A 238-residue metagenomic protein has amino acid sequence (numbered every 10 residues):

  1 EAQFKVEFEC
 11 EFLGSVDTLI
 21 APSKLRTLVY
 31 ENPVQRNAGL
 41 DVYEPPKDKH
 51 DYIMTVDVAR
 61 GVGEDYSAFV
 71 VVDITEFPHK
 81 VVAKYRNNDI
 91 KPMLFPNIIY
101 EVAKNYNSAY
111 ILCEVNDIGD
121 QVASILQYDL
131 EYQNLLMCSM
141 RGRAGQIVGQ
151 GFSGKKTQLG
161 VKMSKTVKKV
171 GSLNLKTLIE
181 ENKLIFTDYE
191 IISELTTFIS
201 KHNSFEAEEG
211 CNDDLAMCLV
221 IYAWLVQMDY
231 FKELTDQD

Functional and structural regions predicted by a protein language model:
E1-V56: ATPase catalytic-site recognition across NTP-hydrolyzing enzymes
F4, G14-T18, N105-S108, E181-D188 (+2 more regions): Intrinsically disordered or highly flexible coil/loop and linker segments, enriched in small and charged/polar residues
F12, R26-V29, V58-V62, D73-E76 (+2 more regions): Short, flexible loop/turn elements at secondary-structure junctions
K47-I74: Gly/Thr-rich phosphate-binding beta-strand-loop-beta motif of the actin/hexokinase/Hsp70
A68, L94-I98, M217: Well-ordered alpha-helical segments embedded in enzymatic catalytic cores
T75-H202: Mg2+-dependent endonuclease catalytic cores in nucleic-acid-processing enzymes, primarily RNase H-like
K84, D213, V220-D238: Acidic two-metal-ion nuclease catalytic site recognized across multiple nuclease folds, prominently DnaQ/RNase D-T
K165-T166, A207-L215: Structural motif
